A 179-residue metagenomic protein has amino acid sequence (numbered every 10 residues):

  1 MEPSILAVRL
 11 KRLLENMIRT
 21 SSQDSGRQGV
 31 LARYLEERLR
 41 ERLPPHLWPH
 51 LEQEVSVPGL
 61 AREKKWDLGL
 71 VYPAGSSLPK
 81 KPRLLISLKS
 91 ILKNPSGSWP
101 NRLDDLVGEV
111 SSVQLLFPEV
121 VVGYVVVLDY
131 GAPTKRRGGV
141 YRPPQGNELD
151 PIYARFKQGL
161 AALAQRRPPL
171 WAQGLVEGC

Functional and structural regions predicted by a protein language model:
E2-V55: Acidic-basic catalytic patches of nuclease active cores, encompassing PD-(D/E)XK and other metal-cofactor nuclease
I5-L6, S77-L85: Short coil-to-beta-strand
D24-A32, A61-K64, S98, R102: Phosphate/oxyanion-binding active-site loops and adjacent basic polyanion-contact surfaces
L43-P44, P73-L78, V113-F117: Alpha-helix termini
W48-P79: Active-site metal-binding core of divalent-cation-utilizing nuclease and nuclease-like domains
L68-L70, P82-L92, L106: Conserved catalytic cores of phosphodiester-cleaving nucleases, focusing on short active-site segments
G75-S76, I91-K93: A short acidic, glycine/proline-enriched capping/turn motif at secondary-structure boundaries, especially helix N-cap
N94-C179: Acidic, metal/cofactor-coordinating or nucleic-acid-engaging core segments within structured domains
